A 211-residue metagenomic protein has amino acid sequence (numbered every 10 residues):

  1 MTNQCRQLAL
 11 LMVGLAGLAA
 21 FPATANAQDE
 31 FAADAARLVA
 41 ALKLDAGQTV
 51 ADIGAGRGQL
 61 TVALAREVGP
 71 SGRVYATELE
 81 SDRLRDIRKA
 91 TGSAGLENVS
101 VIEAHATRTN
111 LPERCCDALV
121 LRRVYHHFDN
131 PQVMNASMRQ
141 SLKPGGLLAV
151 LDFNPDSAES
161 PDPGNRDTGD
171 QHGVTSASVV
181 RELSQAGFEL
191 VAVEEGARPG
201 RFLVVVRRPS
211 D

Functional and structural regions predicted by a protein language model:
D29-Q48: Conserved alpha-helix/loop element of class I SAM-dependent methyltransferases that forms part of the SAM/SAH-binding
G47-Q48, T109-L119: A short acidic, Gly/Pro-enriched loop at the edge of an enzyme's catalytic core that lines a small-molecule cofactor
A51-T109: Class I SAM-dependent methyltransferase SAM/SAH-binding core
A65, G69, Q132-L147: A short glycine-rich, Lys/Arg-flanked "PGG" loop and its adjoining helix->strand segment in the class I
C116-Q132: A short SAM/SAH-binding and catalytic strip from SAM-dependent methyltransferases
L147-S176: Conserved class I S-adenosyl-L-methionine
H172-A186, V193: Short alpha-helix
V191-D211: Core SAM-dependent methyltransferase catalytic element
